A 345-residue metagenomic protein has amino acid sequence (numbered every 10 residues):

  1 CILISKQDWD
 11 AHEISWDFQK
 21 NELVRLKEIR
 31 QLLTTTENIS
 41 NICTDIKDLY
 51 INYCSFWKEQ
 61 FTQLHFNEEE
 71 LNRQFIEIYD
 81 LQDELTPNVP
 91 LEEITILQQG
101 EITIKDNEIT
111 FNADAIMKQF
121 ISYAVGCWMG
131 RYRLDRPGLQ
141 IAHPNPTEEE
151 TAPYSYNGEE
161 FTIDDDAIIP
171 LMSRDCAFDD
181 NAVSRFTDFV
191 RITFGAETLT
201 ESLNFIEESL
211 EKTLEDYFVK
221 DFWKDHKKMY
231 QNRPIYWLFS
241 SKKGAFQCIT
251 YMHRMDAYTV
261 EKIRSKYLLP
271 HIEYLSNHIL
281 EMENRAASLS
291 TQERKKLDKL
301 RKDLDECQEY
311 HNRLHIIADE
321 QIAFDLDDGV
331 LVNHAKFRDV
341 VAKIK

Functional and structural regions predicted by a protein language model:
C1-K345: S-adenosyl-L-methionine
